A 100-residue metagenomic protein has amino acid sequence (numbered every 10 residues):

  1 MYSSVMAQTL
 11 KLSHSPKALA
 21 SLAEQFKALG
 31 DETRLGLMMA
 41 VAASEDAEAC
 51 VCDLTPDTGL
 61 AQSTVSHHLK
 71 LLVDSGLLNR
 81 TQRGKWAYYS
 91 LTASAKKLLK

Functional and structural regions predicted by a protein language model:
M1-L29, D74-L77, L91, K97-L99: N-terminal leader segment of winged-helix/HTH proteins
A20, E24-A61, R83, A87-S94: N-terminal helix-turn-helix DNA-binding core of bacterial DNA-binding proteins
A43, L99-K100: Short, charge- and proline-biased low-complexity linear segments that act as flexible interaction/docking motifs
P56, H67, V73-D74: Alpha-helical residues within the helix-turn-helix
A61, S66-H68: Short coil turns linking two alpha-helices in DNA-binding domains
H68, G76, G84: Conserved phosphate-binding and hydrolysis motifs of nucleotide-dependent enzymes
